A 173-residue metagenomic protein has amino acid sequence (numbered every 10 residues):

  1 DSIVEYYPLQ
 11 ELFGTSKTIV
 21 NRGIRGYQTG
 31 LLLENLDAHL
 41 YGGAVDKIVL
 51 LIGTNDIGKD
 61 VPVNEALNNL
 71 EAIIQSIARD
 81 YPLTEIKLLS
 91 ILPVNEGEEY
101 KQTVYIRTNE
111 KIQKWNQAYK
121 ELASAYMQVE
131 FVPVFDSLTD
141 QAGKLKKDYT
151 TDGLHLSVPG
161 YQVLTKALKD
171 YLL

Functional and structural regions predicted by a protein language model:
D1, S90-L92, V134-D136: Short, well-ordered beta-to-alpha junction loops that form the rim of enzyme active sites and present histidine/acidic
S2-Q75, E110-Q113: Conserved SGNH/GDSL esterase-like catalytic core that processes O-acyl groups on lipids and polysaccharides
V20, K87, E130-V132: General small-molecule cofactor/ligand-binding pocket signal
G42-G43, R79-D80, A125: Alpha-helix C-cap/termination motif
L51, L89-S90: Alpha/beta-hydrolase-fold catalytic nucleophile elbow
N55-D56, P93-N95: Short, catalytically relevant binding-site loops at active-site mouths
Y81-E85: A short helix->loop->beta-strand "cap" motif at the edges of active sites that frequently abuts
N95-L173: Catalytic His-Asp segment of secreted/periplasmic serine-dependent ester chemistry enzymes
